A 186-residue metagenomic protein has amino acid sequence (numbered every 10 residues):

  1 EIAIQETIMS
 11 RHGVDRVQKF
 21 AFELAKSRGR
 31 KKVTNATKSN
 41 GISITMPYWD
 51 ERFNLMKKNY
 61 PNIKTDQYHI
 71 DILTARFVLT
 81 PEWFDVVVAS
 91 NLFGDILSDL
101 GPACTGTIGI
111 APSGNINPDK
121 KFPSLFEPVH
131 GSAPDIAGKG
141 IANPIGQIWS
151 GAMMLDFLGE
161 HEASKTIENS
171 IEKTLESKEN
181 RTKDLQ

Functional and structural regions predicted by a protein language model:
I2-D71: Glycine-rich phosphate/diphosphate-binding loop of Rossmann-like nucleotide-binding domains
I72-R76: A generic local structural motif
F77-T166, S170-K178: Glycine-rich phosphate/nucleotide-binding loop
